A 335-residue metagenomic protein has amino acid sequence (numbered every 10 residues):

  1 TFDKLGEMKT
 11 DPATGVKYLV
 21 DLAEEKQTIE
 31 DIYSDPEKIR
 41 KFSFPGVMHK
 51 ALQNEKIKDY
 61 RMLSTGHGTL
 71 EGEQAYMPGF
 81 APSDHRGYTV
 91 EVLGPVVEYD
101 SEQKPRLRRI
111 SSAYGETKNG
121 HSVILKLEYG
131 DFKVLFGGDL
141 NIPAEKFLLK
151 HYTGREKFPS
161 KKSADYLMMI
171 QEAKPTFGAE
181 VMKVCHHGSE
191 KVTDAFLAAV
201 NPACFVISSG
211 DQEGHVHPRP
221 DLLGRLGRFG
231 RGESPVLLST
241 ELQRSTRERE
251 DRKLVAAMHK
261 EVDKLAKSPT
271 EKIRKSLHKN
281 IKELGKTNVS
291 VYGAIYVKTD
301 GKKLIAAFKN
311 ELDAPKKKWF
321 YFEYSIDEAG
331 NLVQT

Functional and structural regions predicted by a protein language model:
T1-K157, R228-V236, T240-T335: Flexible, acidic/histidine-containing loops and adjacent segments that form or flank the divalent-metal
F132-V134, V181, C204: Structural motif
N141-E145, H186-D194, Q212-H217, R244-R247: Active-site environment of divalent metal-dependent phosphoester hydrolases
F147-L148, V192-V200, D221-R225: A short acidic, amphipathic alpha-helical/loop segment
S160-Y166, V184-V192: A general structural motif
A173-F177, L197-N201, F229-G232: Short, conserved loop/helix-junction motifs that constitute active-site signature segments in enzyme catalytic cores
F177-K183: Metal-dependent polysaccharide deacetylase catalytic core of the NodB/CE4 family, i.e., the active-site-bearing domain
N201-I207: Proline-aspartate-enriched helix->loop->beta-strand connector
